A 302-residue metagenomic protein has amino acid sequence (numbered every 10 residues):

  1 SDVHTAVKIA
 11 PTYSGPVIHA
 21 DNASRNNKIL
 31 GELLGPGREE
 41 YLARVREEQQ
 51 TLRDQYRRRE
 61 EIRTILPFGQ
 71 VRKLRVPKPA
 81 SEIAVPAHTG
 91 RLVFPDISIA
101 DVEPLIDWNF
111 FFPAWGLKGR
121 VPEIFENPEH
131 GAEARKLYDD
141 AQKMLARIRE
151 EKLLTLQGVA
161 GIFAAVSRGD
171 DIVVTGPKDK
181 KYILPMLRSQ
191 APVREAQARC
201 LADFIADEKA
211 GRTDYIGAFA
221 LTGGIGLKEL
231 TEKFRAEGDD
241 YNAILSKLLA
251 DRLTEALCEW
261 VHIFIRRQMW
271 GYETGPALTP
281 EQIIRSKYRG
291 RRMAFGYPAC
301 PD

Functional and structural regions predicted by a protein language model:
D2-Y13: Glycine-rich, charge-decorated loop segments at or immediately adjacent to ligand/cofactor-binding or catalytic sites
T5, P16, G226, L230: Glycine-rich, flexible loop/turn motifs
Y13-D21: Short hydrophobic/aromatic-enriched beta-strand-loop microsegments
D21-I244, L248, R267-M269, L278-P280: Active-site loops and adjacent core secondary-structure elements that bind or stabilize anionic groups
A160-G169, I263-D302: Compositionally biased, low-complexity/repeat regions
L249-F264: Acidic, metal/cofactor-coordinating or nucleic-acid-engaging core segments within structured domains
